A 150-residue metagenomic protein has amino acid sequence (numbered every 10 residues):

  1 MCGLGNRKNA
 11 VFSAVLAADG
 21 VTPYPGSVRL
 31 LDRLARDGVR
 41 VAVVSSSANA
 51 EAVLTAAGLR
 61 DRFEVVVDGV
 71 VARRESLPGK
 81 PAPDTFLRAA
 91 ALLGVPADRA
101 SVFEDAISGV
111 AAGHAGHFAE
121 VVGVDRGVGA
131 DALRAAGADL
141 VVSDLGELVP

Functional and structural regions predicted by a protein language model:
M1, L16, G20, V43 (+2 more regions): Alpha-helix initiation/capping motif
M1-C2, Y24, V28, R60: Short, structured helix-loop boundary elements
M1-N9: Acidic catalytic patch
A10, R29, D84: Active-site phosphate/pyrophosphate-handling residues
S13-V43: Short, acidic loop-to-helix structural element flanking the phosphoryl-transfer center in phosphate-processing enzymes
D32-R33, S47, E51-P150: Asp-based, Mg2+/Mn2+-dependent phosphohydrolase catalytic module
